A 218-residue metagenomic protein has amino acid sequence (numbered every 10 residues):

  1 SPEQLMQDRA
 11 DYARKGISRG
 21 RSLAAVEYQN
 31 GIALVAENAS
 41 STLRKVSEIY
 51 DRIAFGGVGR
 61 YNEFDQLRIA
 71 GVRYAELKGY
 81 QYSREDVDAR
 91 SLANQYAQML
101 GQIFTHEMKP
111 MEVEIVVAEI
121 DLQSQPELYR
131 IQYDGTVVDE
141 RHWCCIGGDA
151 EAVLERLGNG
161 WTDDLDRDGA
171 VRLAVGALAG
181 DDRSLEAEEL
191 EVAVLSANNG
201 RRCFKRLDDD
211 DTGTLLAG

Functional and structural regions predicted by a protein language model:
S1-G218: Long, low-complexity N-terminal extensions
